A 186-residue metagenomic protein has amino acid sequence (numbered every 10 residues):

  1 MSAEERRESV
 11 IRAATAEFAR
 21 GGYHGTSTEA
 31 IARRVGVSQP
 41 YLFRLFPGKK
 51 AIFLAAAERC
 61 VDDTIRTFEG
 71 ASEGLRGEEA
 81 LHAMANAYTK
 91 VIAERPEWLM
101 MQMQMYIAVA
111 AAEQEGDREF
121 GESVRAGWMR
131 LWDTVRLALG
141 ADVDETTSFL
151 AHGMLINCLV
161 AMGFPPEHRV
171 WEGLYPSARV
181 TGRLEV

Functional and structural regions predicted by a protein language model:
M1-A3, R169: N-terminal intrinsically disordered/low-complexity leader segments
R6-S9, A13-A51, A55: Helix-turn-helix
A13, E17-R20, T67-A71, M101-A108: Solvent-exposed, amphipathic alpha-helical segments
A55-E58, F68-E97: Hydrophobic alpha-helical connector segments
D62-I65, A93-E97, Q114-G140: Amphipathic alpha-helical packing segments from all-alpha helical-bundle domains
A80, A93-E115: Amphipathic alpha-helical segments used for helix-helix packing
Y88, Q102-Y106, F149-G153: Short alpha-helical scaffolding segments that buttress acidic/His motifs in well-ordered protein cores
A126-V186: C-terminal peripheral helix-coil segments that are non-catalytic and often amphipathic
